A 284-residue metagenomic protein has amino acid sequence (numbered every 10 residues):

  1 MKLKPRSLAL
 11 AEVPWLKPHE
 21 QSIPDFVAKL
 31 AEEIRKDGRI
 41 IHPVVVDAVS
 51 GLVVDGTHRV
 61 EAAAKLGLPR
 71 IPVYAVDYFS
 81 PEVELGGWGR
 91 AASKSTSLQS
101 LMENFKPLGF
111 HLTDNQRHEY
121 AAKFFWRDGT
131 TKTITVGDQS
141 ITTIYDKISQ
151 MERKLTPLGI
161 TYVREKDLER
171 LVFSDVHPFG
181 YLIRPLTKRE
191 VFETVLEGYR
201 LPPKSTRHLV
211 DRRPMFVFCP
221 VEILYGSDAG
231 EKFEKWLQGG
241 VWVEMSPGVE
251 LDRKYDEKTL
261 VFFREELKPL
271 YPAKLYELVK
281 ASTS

Functional and structural regions predicted by a protein language model:
M1-S50, V54, H58-Y78, E82-F110 (+9 more regions): Short, charged/polar connector segments at secondary-structure boundaries
D114-Q116: An acidic, charge-biased composition feature
E119-L155: Short Lys/Arg-enriched alpha/beta "domain-start" segment
